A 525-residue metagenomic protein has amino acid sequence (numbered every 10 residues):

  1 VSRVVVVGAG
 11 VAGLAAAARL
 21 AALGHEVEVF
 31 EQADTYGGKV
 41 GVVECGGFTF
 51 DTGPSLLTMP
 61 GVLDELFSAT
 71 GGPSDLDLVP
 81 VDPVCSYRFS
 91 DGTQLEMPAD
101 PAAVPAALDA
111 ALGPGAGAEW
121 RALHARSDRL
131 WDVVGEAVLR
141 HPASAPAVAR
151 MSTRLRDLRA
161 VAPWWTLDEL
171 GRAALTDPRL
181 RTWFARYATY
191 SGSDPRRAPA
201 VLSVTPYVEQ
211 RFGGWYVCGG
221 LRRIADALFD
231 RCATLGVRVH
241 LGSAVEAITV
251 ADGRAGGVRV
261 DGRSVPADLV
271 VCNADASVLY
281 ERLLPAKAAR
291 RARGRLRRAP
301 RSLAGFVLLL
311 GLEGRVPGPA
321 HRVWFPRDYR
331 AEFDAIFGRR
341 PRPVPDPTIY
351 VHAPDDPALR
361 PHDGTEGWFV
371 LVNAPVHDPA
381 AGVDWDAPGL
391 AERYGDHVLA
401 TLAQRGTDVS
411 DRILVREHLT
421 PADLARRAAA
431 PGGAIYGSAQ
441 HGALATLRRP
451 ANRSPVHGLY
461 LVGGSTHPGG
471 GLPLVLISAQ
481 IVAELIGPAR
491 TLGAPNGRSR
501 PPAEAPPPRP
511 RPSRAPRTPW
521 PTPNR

Functional and structural regions predicted by a protein language model:
S2-V133, A439: N-terminal glycine-rich phosphate/pyrophosphate-binding loop and immediately adjacent elements
P54, G464-I486: A conserved FAD-binding loop/helix module that cradles the flavin
S90-P199: Rossmann-like flavin
D177-S191, V344-H352, Q404, D408-P468: A glycine-rich dinucleotide-binding beta-alpha-beta segment and adjacent secondary-structure elements that constitute
V204-G256, V260: Helical element adjacent to the flavin cofactor pocket in flavoenzyme catalytic cores
E246-H362, A503: Mid-domain catalytic core of redox enzymes that form a hydrophobic substrate pocket/lid adjacent to a catalytic redox
V250, P488-P523: Active-site-proximal substrate-binding core of FAD-dependent oxidoreductases
E313-A425: C-terminal segments that line or cap access tunnels to active or ligand-binding sites in enzymes and enzyme-associated
